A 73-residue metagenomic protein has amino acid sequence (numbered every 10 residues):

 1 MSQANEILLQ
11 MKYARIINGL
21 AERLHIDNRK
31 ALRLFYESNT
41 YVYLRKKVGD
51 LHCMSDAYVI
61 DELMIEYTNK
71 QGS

Functional and structural regions predicted by a protein language model:
M1-S73: C-terminal alpha-helical interaction appendages
